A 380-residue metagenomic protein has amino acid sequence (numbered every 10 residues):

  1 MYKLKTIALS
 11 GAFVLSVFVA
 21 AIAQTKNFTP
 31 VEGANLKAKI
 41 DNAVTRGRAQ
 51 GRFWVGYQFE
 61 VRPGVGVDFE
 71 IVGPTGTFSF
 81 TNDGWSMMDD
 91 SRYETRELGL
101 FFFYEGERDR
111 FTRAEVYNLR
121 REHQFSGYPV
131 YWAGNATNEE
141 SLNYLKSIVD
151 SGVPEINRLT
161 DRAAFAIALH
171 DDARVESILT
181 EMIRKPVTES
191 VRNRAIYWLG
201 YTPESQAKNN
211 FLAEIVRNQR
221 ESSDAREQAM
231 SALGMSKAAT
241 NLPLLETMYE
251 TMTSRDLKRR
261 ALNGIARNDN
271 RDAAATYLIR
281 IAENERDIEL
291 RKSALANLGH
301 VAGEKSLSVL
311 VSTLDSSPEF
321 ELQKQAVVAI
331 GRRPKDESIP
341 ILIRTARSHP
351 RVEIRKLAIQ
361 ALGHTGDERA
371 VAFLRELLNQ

Functional and structural regions predicted by a protein language model:
K5-S10, A21-S151, N157-L159, L169: Extended amphipathic alpha-helical repeat scaffolds
G106-L244, D256: Alpha-solenoid helical-repeat scaffolds
N138-S151, D172-R184, S205-N218, A238-T251 (+5 more regions): Amphipathic alpha-helical scaffolding segments comprising HEAT/armadillo-like alpha-solenoid repeats
P154-N157, T188-S190, E221-D224, A239 (+8 more regions): Alpha-helix N-cap/helix-start positions at coil->helix boundaries
R158-D161, N193-R194, E227, R259-R260 (+5 more regions): Alpha-solenoid HEAT/ARM repeat scaffold
I167-D171, L199-E204, L233, K237 (+8 more regions): Alpha-solenoid repeat junctions
G200, K292-G299, S308-D315, F320 (+1 more regions): Alpha-helical adaptor scaffolds
P318-T365: Ankyrin-repeat and related helical/solenoid repeat scaffolds used for protein-protein interactions
